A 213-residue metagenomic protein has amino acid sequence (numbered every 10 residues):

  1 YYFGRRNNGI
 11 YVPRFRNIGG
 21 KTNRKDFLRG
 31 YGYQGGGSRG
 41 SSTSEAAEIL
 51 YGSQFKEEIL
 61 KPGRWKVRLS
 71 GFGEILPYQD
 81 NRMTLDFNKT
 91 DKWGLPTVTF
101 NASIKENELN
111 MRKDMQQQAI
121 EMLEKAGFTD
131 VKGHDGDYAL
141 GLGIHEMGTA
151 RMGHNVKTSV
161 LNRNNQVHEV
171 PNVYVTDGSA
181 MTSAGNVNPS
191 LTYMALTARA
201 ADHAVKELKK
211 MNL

Functional and structural regions predicted by a protein language model:
Y1-V98, E106, E146, H168 (+1 more regions): FAD cofactor-binding and catalytic pocket of flavoenzymes
Y1-Y2, G133-L142, D202-L213: Active-site-proximal substrate-binding core of FAD-dependent oxidoreductases
R82, A119-T129, L196-L213: Internal hydrophobic alpha-helix adjacent to the cofactor/substrate pocket in enzyme cavities
L85, A119, M152, D177 (+1 more regions): Hydrophobic, well-ordered secondary-structure elements that form the walls of internal hydrophobic environments
V98-L142: Mobile, glycine/GP-rich and aromatic-enriched active-site lid/loop segments adjacent to catalytic centers
M111, I144, N164-H168, P189-Y193: Secondary-structure capping and boundary motifs in well-ordered enzyme cores
T129-V167: Active-site Gly/Thr loop motif
S183-D202: A conserved FAD-binding loop/helix module that cradles the flavin
